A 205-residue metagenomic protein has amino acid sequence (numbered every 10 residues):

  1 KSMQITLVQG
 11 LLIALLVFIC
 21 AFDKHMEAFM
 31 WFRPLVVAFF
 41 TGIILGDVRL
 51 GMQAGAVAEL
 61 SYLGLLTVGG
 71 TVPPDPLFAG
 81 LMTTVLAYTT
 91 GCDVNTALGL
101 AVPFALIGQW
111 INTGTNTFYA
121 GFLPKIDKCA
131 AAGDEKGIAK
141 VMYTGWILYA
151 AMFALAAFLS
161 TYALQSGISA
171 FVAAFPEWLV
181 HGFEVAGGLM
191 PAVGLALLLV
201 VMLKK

Functional and structural regions predicted by a protein language model:
M3-I5, F175-A186: Interfacial loop-to-helix junctions that mark the boundaries of transmembrane helices in multi-pass membrane
M3-P73, L77-F78: Hydrophobic transmembrane alpha-helices
Q9-A21, F104-G108, G145-Y162, V185-L203: Hydrophobic core segments of alpha-helical transmembrane domains in multi-pass membrane transport and ion-translocation
L12-A21, F78-F118, A130-A132: Short helix-perturbing small/polar motifs within transmembrane alpha-helices
F22-M26, T90-V94, A156-E177, V193-K205: Transmembrane helix-loop junctions in multi-pass membrane proteins
L66-T71, I111-T117, K204: Alpha-helical transmembrane segments and, especially, the helix-loop junctions at the ends of these helices
L98-A174: Helix-loop-helix junctions within the multi-pass membrane cores of secondary transporters/permeases
